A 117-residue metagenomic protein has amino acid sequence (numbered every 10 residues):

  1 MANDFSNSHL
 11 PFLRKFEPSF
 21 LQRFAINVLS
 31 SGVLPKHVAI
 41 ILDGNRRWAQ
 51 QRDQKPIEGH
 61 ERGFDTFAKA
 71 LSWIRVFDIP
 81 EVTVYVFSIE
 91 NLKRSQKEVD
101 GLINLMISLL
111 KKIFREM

Functional and structural regions predicted by a protein language model:
M1-M117: Flexible, compositionally biased loop and terminal segments
